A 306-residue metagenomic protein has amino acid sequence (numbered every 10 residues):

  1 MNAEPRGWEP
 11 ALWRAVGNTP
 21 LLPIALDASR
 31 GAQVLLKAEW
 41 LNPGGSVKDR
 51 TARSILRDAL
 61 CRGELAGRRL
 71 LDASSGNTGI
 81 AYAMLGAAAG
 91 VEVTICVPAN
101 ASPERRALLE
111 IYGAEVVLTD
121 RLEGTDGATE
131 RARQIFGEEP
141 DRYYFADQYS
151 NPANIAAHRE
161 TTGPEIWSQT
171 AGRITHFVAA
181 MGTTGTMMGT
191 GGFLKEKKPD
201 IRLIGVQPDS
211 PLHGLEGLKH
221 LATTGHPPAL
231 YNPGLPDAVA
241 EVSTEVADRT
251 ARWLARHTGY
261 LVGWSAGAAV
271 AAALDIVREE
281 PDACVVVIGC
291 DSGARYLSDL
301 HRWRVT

Functional and structural regions predicted by a protein language model:
M1-T306: PLP-dependent amino-acid enzyme catalytic core
